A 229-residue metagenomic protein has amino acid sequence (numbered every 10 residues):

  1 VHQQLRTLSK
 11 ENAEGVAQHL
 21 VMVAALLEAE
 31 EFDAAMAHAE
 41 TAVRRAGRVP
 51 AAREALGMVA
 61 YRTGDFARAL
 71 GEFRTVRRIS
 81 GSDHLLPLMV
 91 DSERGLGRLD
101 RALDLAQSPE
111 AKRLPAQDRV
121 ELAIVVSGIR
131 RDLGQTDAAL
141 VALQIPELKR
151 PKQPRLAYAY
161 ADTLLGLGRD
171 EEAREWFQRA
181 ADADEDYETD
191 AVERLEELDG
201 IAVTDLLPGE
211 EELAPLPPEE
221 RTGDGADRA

Functional and structural regions predicted by a protein language model:
R6-N12, E40-G47, R74-G81, S108-A116 (+3 more regions): Solenoid-like repeat scaffolds
T7-R44, A55, Y61: Alpha-helical segment of the N-proximal tetratricopeptide repeat
N12-H19, A46-R53, S80-L88, P115-I124 (+1 more regions): Generic helix N-cap/helix-start motif at coil->alpha-helix transitions
R78-D83, A111-K112, V141, I145 (+4 more regions): TPR/TPR-like (Sel1-like) alpha-helical repeat modules
